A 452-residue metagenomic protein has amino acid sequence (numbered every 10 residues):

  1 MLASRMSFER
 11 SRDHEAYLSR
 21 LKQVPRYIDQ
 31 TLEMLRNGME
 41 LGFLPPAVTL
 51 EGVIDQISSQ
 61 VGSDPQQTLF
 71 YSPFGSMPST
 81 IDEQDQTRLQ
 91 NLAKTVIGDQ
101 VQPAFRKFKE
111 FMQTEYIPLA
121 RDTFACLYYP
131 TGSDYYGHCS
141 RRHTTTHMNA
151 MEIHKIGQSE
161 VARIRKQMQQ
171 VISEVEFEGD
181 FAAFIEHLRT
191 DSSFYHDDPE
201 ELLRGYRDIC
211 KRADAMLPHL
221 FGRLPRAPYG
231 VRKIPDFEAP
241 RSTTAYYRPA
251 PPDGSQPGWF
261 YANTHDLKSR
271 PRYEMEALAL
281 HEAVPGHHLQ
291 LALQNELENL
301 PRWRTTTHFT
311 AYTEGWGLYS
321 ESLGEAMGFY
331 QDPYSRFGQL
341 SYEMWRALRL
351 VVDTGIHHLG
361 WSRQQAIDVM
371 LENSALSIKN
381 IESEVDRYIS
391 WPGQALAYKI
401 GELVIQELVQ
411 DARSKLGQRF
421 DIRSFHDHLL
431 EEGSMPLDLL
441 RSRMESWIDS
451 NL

Functional and structural regions predicted by a protein language model:
M1-L452: N-terminal maturation segment of proteins
